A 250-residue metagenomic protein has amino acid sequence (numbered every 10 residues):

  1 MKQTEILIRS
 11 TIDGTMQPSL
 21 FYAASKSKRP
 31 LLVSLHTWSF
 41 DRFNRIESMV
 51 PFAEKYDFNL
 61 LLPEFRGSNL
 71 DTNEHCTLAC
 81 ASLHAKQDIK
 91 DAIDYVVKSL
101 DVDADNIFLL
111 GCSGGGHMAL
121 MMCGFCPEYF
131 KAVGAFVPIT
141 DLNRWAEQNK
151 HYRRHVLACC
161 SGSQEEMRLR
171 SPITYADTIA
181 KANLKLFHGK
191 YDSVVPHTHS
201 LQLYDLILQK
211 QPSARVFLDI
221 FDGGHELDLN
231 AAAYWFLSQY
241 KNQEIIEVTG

Functional and structural regions predicted by a protein language model:
M1-S25: N-terminal cap/lid segment of alpha/beta-hydrolase-fold proteins
K28-R29, S34-L70: Short substrate-entry loop that stabilizes the transition state in hydrolases
N44, K131, P138-Y175: Mobile cap/lid helix-loop segments that gate and shape the active-site cleft of serine hydrolases
G67-C80: Glycine-rich "HGGG/HGxG" loop immediately N-terminal to the catalytic nucleophile of the alpha/beta-hydrolase
A79-S99: Alpha/beta-hydrolase active-site loop
V97-S99, D105-Q148: Primarily recognizes the serine-hydrolase "nucleophile elbow" in alpha/beta-hydrolase and SGNH/GDSL folds
A158-L201, D205: The feature captures the conserved acid-bearing segment of alpha/beta-hydrolase catalytic domains
V194, L201-Y204, Q209-G250: C-terminal catalytic histidine-bearing segment of alpha/beta-hydrolase fold enzymes
